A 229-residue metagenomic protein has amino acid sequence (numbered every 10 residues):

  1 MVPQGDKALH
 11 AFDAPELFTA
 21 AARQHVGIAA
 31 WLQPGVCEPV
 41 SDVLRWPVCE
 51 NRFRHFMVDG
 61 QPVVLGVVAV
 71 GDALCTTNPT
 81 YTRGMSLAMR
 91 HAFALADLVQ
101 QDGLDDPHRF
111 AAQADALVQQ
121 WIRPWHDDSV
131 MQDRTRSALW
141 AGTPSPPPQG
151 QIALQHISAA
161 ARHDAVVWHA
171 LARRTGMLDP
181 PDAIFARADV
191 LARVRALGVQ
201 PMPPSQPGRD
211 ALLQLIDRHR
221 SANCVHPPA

Functional and structural regions predicted by a protein language model:
M1-P3: Short, well-ordered beta-strand elements
G5-W125: FAD/FMN-dependent oxidoreductases across multiple families
A96-A229: C-terminal helical "tail/cap" subdomain of flavin- and related membrane-associated enzymes
